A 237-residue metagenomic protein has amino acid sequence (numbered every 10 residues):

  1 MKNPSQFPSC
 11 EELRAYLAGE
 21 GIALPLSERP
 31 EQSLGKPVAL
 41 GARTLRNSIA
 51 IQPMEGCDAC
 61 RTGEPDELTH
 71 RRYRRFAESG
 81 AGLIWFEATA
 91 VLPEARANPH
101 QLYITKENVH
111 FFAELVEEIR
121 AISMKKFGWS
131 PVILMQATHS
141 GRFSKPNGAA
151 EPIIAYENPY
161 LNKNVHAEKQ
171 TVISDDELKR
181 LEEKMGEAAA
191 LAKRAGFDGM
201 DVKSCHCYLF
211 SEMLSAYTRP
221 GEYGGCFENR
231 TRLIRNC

Functional and structural regions predicted by a protein language model:
M1-S140, E168-Q170, E177, L181 (+1 more regions): N-terminal capping/small domains of soluble enzymes
C10, C57-C60, C205-C207, C226 (+1 more regions): Generic recognition of cysteine residues
L45-I49, S79-A90, I154-Y160, G199-M213: Short coil-to-beta-strand
R61-G63, E182-G186, L191-K193, E222-C237: Active-site glycine- and acidic-residue-rich loops that bind and position anionic ligands or nucleotide-like cofactors
V91-L92, P99-T105, K145-I173, F210-R232: Aromatic- and acidic-residue-enriched carbohydrate-binding clefts of CAZyme catalytic domains
I122, A188, K203, A216 (+1 more regions): Change "in soluble alpha/beta enzymes" to "in soluble alpha/beta proteins
S130-V132, T138-F197: Non-globular sequence segments
